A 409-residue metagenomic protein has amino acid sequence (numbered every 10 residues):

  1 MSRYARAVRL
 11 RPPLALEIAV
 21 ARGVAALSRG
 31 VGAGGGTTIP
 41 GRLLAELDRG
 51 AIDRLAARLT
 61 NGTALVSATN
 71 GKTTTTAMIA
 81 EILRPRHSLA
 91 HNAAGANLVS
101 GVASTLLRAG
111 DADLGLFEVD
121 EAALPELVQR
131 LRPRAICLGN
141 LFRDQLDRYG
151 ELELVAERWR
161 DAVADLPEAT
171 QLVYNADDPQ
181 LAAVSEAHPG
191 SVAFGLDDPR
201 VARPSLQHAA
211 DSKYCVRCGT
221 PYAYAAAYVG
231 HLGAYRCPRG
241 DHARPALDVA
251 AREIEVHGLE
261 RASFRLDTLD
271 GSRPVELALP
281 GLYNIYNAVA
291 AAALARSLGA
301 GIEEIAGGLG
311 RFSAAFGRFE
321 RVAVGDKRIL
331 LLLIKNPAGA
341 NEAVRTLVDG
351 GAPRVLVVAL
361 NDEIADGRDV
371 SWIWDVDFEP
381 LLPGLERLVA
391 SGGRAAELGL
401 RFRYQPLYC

Functional and structural regions predicted by a protein language model:
R3-R6, P12-G195, P199-R217: Phosphate-binding loop of NTP-binding sites
T73-A80, E255-G271: Acidic-glycine-rich active-site phosphate/pyrophosphate-binding loop
I79, L83, V102-L106, A288-L298 (+2 more regions): Buried hydrophobic packing segments
D113-G115, E168-L172, R328, L382-V389: Short active-site oxyanion
L131-R143, H231-A246, E276-G310: A conserved, hydrophobic alpha-helical segment in the catalytic core of large ATP/adenylate-utilizing enzymes
L196-E260, A278, P383: Cys/His-rich short segments
H242-A246, V256-L259, T268, L294-L330 (+1 more regions): Gly/charged, well-structured mid-domain segments that form the phosphate/adenylate-handling core of ATP-dependent
A315, L333-C409: Active-site beta-alpha connecting loops in nucleotide-dependent enzymes
